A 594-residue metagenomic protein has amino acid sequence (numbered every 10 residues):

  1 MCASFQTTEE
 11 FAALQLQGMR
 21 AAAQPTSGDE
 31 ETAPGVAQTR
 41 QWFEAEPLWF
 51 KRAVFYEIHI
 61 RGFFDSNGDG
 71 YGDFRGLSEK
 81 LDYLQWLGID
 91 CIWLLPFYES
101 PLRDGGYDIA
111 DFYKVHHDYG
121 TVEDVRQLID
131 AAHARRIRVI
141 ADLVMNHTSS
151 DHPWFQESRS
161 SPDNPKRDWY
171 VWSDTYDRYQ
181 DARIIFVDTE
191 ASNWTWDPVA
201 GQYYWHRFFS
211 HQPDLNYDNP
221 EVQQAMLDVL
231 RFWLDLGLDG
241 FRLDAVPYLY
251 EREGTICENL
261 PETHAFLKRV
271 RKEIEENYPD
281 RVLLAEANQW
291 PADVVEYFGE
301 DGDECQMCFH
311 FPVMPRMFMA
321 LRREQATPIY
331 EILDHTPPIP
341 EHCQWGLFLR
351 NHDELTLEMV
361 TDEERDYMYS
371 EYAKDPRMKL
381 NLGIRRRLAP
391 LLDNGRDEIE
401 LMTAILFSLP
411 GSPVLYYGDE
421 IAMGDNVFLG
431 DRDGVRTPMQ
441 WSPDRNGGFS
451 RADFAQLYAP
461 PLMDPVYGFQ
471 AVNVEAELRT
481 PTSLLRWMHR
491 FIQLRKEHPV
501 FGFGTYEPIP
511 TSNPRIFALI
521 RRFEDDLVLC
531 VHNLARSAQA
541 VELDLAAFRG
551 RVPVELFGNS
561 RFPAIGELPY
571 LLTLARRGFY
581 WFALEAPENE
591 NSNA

Functional and structural regions predicted by a protein language model:
M1-A594: Active-site and adjacent substrate-binding regions of carbohydrate-active enzymes
